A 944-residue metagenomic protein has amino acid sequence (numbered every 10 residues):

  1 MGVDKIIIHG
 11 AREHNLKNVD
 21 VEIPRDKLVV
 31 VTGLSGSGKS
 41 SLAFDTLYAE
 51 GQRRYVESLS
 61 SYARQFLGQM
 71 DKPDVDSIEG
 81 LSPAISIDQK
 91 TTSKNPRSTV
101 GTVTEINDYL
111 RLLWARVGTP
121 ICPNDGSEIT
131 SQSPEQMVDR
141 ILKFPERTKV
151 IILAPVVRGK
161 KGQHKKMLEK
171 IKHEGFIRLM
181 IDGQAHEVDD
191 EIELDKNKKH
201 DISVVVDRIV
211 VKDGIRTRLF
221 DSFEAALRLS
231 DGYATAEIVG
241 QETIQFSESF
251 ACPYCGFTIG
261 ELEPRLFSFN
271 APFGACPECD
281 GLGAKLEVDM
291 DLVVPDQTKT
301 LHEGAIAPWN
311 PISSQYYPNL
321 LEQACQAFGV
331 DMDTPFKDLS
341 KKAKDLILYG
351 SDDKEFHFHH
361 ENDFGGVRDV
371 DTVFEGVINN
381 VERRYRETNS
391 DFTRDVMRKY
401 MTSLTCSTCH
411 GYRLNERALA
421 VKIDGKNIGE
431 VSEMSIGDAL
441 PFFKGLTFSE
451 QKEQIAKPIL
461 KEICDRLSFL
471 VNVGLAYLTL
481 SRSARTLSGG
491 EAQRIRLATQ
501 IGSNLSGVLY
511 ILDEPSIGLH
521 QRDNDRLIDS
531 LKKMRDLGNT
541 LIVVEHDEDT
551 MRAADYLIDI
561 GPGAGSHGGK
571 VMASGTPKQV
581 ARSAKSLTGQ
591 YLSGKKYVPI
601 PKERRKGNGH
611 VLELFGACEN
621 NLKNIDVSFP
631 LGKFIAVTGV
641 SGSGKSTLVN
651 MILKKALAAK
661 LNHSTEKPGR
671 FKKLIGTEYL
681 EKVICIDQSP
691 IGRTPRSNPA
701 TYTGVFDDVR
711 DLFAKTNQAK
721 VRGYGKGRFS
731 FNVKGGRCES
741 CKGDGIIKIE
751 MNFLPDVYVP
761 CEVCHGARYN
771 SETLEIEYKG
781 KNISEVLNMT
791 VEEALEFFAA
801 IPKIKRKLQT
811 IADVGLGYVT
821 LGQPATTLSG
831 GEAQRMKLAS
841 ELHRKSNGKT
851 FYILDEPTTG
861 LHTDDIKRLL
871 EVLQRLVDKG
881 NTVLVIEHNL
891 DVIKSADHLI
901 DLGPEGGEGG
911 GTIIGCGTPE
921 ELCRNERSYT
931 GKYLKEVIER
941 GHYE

Functional and structural regions predicted by a protein language model:
M1-E944: Conserved phosphate-binding elements of NTP-dependent enzyme cores
